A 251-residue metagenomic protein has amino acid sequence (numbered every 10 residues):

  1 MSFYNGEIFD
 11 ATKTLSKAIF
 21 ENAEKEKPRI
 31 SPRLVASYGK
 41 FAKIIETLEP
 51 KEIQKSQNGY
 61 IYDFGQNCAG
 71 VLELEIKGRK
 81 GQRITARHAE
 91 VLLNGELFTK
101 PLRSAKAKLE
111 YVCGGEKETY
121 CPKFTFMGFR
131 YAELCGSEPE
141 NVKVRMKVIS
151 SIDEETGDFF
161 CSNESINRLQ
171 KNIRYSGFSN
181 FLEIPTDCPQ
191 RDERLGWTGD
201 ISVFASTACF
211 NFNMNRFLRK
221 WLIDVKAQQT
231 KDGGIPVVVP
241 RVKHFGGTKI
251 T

Functional and structural regions predicted by a protein language model:
M1-R191, G199, M214-V225, K231-H244: Extracellular/oxidizing-compartment recognition motifs
V203-M214: Well-ordered alpha-helical scaffold segments within catalytic/enzyme domains
H244-T251: Thiamine diphosphate
